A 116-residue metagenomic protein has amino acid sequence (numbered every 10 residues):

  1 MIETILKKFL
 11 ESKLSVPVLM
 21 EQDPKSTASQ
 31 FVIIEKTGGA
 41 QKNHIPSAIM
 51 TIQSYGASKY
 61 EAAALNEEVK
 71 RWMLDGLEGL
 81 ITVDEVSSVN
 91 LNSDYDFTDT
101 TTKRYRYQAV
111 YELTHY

Functional and structural regions predicted by a protein language model:
M1-K42, Y60, A64-E67, R71 (+1 more regions): Small/polar-rich, solvent-exposed N-terminal microdomains that initiate assembly or binding
L19, E35, Q53, N92 (+1 more regions): Residues in well-ordered beta-strands of folded domains
F31-V32, M50, V89, A109: A broad, low-specificity signal marking well-ordered, structured residues that form hydrophobic/aromatic
Q41-I45, T100-K103: Short glycine/proline-enriched loop/turn "hinge" motifs that connect secondary-structure elements and lie
I45-A57, A62, Y105-H115: Oligomerization/assembly interface segments of phage tail-like spikes and tubes
D75-T114: Acidic-leaning, charged glycine-interspersed low-complexity segments
